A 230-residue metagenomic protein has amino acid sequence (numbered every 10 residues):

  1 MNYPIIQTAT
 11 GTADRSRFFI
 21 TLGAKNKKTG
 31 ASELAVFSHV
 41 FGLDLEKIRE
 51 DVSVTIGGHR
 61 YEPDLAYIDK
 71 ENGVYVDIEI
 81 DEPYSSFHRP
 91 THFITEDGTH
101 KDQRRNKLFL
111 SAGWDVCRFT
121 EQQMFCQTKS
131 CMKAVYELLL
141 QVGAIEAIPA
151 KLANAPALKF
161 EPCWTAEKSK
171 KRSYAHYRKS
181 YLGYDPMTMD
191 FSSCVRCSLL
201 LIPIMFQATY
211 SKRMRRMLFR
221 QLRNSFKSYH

Functional and structural regions predicted by a protein language model:
M1-V52, K151-F219: Solvent-exposed, charged helical/coil patches that constitute nucleic-acid or partner-interaction surfaces
E33, G58-Y61, K101-D102: Amphipathic coiled-coil/heptad-repeat helices and related helical stalk/stem segments that mediate oligomerization
E46-D77: Active-site metal-binding core of divalent-cation-utilizing nuclease and nuclease-like domains
V52-V54, D69, E82-Y84, T120-Q123: Short, flexible loop/turn elements at secondary-structure junctions
A66-K101: Short beta-strand-loop-alpha-helix junction that forms the active-site gateway of nucleic-acid-processing nucleases
E82, T95-S111, L138, A147-A150 (+2 more regions): Catalytic core segments in nucleotide and nucleic-acid processing enzymes
R89-E137: Catalytic cores of nucleic-acid endonucleases
S111, Q123-R172: Domain-level recognition of nuclease-like catalytic cores that cleave nucleotide substrates
